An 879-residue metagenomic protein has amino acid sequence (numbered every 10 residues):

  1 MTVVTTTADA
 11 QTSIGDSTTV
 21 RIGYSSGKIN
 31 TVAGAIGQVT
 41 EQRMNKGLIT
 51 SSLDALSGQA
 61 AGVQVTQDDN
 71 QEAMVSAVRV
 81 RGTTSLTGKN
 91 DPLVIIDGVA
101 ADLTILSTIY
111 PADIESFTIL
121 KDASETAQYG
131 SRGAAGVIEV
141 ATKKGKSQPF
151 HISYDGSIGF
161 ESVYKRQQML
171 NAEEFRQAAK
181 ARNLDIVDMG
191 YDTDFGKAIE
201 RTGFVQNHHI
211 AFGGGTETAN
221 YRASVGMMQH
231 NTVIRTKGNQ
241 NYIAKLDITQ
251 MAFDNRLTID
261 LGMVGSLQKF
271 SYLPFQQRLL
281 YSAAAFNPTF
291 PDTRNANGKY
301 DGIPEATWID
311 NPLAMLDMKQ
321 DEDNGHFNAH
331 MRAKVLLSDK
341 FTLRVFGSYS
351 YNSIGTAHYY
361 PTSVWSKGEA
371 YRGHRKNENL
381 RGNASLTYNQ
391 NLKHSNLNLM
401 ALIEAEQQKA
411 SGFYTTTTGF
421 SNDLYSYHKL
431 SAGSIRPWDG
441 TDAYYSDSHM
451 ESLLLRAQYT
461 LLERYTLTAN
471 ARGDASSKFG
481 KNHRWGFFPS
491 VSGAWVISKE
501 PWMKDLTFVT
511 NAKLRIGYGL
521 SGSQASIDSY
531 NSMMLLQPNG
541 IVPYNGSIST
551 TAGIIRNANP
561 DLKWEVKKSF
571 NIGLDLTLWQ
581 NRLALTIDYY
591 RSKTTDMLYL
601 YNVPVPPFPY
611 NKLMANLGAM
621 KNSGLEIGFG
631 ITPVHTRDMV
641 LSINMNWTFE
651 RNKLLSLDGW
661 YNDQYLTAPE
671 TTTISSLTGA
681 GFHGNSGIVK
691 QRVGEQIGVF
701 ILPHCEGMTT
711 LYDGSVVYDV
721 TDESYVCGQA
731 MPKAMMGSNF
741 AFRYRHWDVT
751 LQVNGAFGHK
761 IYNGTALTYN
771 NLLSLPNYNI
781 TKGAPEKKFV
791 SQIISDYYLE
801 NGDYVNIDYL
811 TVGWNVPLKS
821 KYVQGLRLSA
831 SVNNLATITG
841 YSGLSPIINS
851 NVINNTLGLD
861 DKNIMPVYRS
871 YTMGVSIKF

Functional and structural regions predicted by a protein language model:
M1-F253, L257-S266, P312, H326-N328 (+8 more regions): Short, small/polar-rich motifs associated with maturation and membrane association, primarily at protein termini
D91, G203-Q206, N241-Y242, D247-F253 (+7 more regions): Extracellular/periplasmic, surface-exposed regions of secreted and cell-surface proteins
A100, I186-D188, R256, Y300 (+4 more regions): Short, solvent-exposed loop/turn motifs
S153-D188, T416, A615, T632-A730 (+2 more regions): Conserved small-residue
Q168-N171, Y360-T362, T416-G419, W660 (+2 more regions): Short Gly/aromatic-enriched secondary-structure transition segments
Q277-L313: Acidic, glycine-rich flexible loop segments
S715-Y718, D748-Y809, L844: C-terminal beta-barrel architecture of Gram-negative outer-membrane proteins
